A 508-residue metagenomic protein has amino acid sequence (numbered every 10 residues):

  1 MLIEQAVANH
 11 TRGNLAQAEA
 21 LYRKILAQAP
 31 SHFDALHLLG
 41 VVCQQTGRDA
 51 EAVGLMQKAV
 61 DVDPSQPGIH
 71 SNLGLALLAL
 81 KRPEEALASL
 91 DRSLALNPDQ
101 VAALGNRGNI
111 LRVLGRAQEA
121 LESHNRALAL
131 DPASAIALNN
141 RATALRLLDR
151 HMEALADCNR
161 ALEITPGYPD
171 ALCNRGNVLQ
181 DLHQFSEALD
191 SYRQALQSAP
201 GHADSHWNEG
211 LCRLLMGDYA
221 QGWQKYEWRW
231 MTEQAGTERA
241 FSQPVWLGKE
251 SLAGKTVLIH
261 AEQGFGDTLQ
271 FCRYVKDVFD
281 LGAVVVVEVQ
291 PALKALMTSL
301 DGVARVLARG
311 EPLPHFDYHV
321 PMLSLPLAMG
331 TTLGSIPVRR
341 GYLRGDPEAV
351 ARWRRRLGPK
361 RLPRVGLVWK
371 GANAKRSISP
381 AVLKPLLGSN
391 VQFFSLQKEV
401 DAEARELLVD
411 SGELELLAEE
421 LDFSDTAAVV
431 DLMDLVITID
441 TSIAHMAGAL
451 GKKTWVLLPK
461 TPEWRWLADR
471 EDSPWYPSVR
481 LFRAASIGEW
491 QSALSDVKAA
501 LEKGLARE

Functional and structural regions predicted by a protein language model:
M1-L435, D440-E508: Alpha-helical solenoid repeat scaffolds of the TPR/TPR-like class and their adjacent stem/linker regions that mediate
